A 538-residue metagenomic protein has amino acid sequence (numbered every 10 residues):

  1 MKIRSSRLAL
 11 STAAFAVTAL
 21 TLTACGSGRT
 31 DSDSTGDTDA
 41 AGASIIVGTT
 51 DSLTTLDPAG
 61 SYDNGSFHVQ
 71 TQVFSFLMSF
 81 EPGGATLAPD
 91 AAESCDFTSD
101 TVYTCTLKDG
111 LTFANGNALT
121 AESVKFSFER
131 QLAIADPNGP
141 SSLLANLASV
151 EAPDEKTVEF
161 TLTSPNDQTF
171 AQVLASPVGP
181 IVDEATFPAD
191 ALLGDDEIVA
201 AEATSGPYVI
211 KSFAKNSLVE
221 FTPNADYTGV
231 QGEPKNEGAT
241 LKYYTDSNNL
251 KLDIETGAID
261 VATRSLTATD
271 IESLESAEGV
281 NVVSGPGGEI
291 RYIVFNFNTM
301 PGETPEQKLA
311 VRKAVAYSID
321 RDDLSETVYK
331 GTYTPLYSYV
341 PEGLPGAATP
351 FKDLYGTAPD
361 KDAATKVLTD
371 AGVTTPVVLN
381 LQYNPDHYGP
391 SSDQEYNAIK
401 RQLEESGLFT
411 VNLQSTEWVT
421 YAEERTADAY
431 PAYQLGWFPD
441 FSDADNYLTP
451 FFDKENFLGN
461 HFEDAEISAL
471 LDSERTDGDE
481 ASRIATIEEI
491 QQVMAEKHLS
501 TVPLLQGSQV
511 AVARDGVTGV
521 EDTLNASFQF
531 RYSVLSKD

Functional and structural regions predicted by a protein language model:
G48-T98, E129, A203: N-terminal lobe/hinge region of extracytoplasmic solute-binding protein
D96, T104, S142-F187, S212: Surface-exposed binding/hinge segments that line and control ligand-binding clefts or catalytic entry sites
L119-S127, T157-T161, G206-P207, N236-G238 (+3 more regions): Alpha-helical secondary-structure segments
A175-Q231: Gly/Pro-rich hinge or "lid" segments in bacterial periplasmic/extracellular proteins
A214, P223, S318-A347, S391-A398 (+1 more regions): Detector for C-terminal structural segments
D226-E272: Ligand-site clamp/hinge motif
G302, P335-D370, Y388-S392: Structural transition elements
T369-P439: Ligand/substrate-recognition segments at binding pockets and active sites
